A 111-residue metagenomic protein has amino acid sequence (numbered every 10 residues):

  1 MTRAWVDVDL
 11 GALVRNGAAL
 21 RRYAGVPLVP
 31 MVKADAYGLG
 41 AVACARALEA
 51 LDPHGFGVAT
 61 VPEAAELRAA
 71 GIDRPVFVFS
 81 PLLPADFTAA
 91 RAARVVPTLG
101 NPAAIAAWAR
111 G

Functional and structural regions predicted by a protein language model:
A4-D7, A12-R15, V26-G111: Active-site-proximal beta-alpha core segment in soluble small-molecule metabolic enzymes
Y23: Conserved PLP-enzyme active-site core in the AAT-like
